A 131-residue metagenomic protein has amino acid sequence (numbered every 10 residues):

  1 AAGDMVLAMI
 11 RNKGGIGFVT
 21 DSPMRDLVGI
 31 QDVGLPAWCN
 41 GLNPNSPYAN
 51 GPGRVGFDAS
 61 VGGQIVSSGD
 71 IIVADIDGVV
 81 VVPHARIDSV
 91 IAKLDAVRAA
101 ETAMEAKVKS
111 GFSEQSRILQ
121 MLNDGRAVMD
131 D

Functional and structural regions predicted by a protein language model:
A1-S68, V82-D131: Feature captures the catalytic cores and cofactor-binding loops of soluble hydro-lyases/lyases that act on carboxylate
G78-V80: Channel- or pocket-lining gating/hinge segments that regulate access to a cavity or pore
